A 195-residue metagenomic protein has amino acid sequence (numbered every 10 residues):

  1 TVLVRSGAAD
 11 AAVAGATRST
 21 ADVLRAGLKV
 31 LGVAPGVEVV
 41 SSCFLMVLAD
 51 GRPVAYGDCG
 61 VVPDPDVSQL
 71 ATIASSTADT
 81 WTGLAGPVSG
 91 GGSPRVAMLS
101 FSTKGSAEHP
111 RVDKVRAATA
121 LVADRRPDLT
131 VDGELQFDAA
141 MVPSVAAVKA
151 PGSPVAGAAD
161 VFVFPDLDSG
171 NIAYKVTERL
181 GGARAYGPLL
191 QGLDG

Functional and structural regions predicted by a protein language model:
T1-A156, D160-G195: Anion-binding alpha/beta catalytic cores of soluble intermediary-metabolism enzymes, centered on
